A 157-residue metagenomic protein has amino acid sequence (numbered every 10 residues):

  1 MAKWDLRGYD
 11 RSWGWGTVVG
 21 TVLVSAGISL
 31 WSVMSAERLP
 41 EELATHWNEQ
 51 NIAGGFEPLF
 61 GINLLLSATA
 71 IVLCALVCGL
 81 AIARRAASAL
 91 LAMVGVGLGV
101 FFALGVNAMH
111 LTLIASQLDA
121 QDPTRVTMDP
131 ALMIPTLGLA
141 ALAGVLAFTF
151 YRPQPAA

Functional and structural regions predicted by a protein language model:
M1-E42, Q50-A157: Active-site bordering "gate/hinge" segments that shape substrate access to catalytic or cofactor-binding pockets
